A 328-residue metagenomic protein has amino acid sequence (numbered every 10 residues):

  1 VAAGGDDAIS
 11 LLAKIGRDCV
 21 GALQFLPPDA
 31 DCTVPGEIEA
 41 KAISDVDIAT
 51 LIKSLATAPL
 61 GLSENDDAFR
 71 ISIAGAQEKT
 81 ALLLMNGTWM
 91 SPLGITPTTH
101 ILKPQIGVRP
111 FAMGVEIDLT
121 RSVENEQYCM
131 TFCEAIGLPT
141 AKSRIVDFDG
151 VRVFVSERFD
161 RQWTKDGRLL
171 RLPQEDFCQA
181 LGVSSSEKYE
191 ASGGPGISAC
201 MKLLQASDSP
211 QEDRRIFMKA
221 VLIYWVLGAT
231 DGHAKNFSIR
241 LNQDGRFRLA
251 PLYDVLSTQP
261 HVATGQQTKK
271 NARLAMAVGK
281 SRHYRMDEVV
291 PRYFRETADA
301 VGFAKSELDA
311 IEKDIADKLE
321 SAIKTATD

Functional and structural regions predicted by a protein language model:
V1-D328: Phosphate/dinucleotide-binding and metal-coordinating scaffold of catalytic cores in nucleotide-dependent enzymes
